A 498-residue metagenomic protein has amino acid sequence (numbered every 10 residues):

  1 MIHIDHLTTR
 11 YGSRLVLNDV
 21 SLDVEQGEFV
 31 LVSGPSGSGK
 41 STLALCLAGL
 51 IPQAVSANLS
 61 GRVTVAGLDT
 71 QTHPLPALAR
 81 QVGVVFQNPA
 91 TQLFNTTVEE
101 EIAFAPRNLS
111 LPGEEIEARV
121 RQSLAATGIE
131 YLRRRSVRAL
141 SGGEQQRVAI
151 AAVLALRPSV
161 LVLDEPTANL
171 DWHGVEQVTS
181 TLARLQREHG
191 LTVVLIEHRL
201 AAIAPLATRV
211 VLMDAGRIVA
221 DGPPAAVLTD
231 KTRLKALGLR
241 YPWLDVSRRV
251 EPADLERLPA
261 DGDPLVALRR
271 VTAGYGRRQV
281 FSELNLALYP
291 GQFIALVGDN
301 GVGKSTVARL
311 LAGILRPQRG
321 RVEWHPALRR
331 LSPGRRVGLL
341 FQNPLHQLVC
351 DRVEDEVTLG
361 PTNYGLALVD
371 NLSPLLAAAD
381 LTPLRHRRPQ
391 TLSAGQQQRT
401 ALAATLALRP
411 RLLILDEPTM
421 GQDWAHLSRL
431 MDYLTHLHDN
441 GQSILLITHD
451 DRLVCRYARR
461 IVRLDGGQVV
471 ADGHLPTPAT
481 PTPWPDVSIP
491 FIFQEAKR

Functional and structural regions predicted by a protein language model:
S33-P35, V297-D299: The feature captures the beta-strand-to-loop junction immediately N-terminal to the Walker
A48, A312: Helix-to-loop junction immediately C-terminal to a conserved catalytic motif
S56-L68, G320-R335: Conserved ABC transporter NBD signature motif
E114-L132, L366-L384: Conserved ABC ATPase "signature" region
S136-L140, E144, R388-L392, Q396: Conserved ABC ATPase signature
L161-D164, L413-D416: Catalytic Walker B motif of ABC-type/P-loop ATPase nucleotide-binding domains
